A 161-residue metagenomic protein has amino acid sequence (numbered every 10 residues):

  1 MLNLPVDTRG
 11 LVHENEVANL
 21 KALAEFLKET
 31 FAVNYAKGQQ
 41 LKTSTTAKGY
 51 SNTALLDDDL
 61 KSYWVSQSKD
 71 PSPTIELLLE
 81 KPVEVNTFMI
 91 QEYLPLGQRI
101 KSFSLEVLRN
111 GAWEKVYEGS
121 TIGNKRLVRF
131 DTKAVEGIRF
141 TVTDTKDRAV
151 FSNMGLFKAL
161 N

Functional and structural regions predicted by a protein language model:
M1-A18: Aromatic/acidic polysaccharide-binding cleft in carbohydrate-active enzymes
L2-V6, L79, E92, V142: Active-site proximal loops enriched in glycine and acidic residues that flank catalytic Cys/His/Asp and coordinate
A18-L23, L105-V107: Active/binding-pocket-proximal capping segment
K21-V85, Q91-R99, E118, I122-N124 (+2 more regions): Disordered, acidic Ser/Thr/Pro-rich linker "stalks" and the adjacent N-terminal cap of the next globular domain
Q98-N110: Short, surface-exposed beta-strand/strand-loop-strand elements in extracellular ectodomains
K115-A149: Beta-sandwich interaction modules
